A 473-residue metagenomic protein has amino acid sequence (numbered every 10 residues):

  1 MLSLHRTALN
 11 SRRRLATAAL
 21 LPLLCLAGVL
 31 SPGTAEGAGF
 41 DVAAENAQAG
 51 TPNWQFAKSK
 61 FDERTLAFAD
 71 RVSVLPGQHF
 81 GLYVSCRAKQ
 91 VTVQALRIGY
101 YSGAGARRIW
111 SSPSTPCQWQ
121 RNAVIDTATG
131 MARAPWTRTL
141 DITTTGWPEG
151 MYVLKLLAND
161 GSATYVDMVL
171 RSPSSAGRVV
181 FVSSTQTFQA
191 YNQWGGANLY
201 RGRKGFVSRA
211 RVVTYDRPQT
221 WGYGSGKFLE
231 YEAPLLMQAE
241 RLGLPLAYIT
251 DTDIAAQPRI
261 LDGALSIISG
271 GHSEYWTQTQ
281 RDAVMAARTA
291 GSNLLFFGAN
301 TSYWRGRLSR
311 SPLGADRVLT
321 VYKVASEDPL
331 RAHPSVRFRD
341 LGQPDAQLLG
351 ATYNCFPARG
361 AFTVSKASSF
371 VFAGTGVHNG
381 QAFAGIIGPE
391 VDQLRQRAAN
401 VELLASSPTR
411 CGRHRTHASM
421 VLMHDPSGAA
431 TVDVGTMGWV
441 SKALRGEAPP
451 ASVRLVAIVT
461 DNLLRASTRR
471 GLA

Functional and structural regions predicted by a protein language model:
L2-G37: Secretory targeting and sorting signals
D41-R64: Proline/serine/threonine-rich low-complexity linkers at boundaries of modular beta-sandwich domains
L66-Y101, A106-L170: Ligand-binding face of N-terminal immunoglobulin V-set domains in extracellular IgSF glycoproteins
A88-V91, A95-G99, A106-S111, D160-I260: Aromatic-Pro/Gly-enriched surface loop or interdomain linker that acts as a lid/target-recognition segment
C117-A132, T139-I142, W147, G224-R310 (+2 more regions): Helical hinge/lid and interdomain linker segments adjacent to catalytic or ligand-binding clefts that mediate domain
E149-G150, S174-V180, R241-A247, D262-S266 (+4 more regions): Loop/turn elements at helix/coil->beta-strand transitions in domains of secreted/extracellular proteins
A239-R241, I254, H378-N379, F383-A473: Extracellular low-complexity, Gly/Ser/Thr-rich intrinsically disordered linkers and protease-sensitive activation/hinge
S302-H414: An acidic, glycine-rich "communication" segment
